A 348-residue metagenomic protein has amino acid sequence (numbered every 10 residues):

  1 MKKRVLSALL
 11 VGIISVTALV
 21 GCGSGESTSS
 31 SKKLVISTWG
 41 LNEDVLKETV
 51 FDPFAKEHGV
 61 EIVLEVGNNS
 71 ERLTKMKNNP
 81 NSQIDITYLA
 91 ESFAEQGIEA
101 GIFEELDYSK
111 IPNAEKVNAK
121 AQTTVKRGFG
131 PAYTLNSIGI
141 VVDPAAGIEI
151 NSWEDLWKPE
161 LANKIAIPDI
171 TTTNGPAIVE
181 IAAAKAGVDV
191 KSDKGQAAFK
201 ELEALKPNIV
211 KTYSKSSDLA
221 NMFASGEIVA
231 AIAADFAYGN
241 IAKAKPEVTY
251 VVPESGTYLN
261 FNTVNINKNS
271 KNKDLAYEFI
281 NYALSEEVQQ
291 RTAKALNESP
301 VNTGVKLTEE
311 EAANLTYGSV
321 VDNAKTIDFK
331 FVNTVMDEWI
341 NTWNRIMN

Functional and structural regions predicted by a protein language model:
M1-V35, N348: Short, low-complexity disordered leader/linker segments with a strong preference for bacterial N-terminal type II
S29-Q96: Early extracytoplasmic/lumenal segment of secretory-pathway proteins
G40-K47, Q83-V210, S214-A224: Extracytoplasmic ligand-binding site segments that recognize negatively charged/polar headgroups
R72-M76, A94, L219-M222, Y238 (+1 more regions): Short, hydrophobic alpha-helical packing/hinge segments within bilobed ligand-binding/sensory domains
A94-Q96, A224-S225, V229-E247: A ligand-binding cleft/hinge motif common to bilobed small-molecule-binding domains
N136, F199-L205, A244-K268: Periplasmic-binding protein-like
Y258, N262, N267-A324: Mature extracytoplasmic/periplasmic domains
E309-N348: Extracellular/periplasmic bilobal clamshell ligand-binding domains
